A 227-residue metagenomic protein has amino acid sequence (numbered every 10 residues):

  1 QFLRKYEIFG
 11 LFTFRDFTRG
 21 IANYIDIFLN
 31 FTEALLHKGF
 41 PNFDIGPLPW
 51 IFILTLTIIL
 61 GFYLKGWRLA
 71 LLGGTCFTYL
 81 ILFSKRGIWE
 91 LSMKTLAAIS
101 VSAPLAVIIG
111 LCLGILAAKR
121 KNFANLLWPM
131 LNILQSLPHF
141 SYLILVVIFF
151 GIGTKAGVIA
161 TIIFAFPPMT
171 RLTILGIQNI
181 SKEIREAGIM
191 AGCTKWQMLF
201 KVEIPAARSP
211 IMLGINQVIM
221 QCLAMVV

Functional and structural regions predicted by a protein language model:
Q1-A97: N-terminal, non-cleaved signal-anchor transmembrane helix
L29, E33-I45, W89-A97, V101 (+5 more regions): Alpha-helical membrane-interface segments at transmembrane helix boundaries
T57-F62, Y79-E90, V101-L131: Transmembrane-helix boundary motif in ABC transporter permease subunits
Y63-L69, G151-A156, N216: Transmembrane helix interruption/hinge and helix-loop junction motifs
L80-I81, A98-V101, A106-I109, A118 (+1 more regions): Generic hydrophobic transmembrane alpha-helix motif, especially the helices
L137, I177-S181, E186-A207: Short helix-to-coil transition segments within interhelical loops that connect adjacent transmembrane helices
I148, I177, A224-V227: Glycine-rich helix-loop "coupling/hinge" segments at transmembrane-helix boundaries in multipass transporters
I159, I163, K195-V227: Transmembrane alpha-helices
